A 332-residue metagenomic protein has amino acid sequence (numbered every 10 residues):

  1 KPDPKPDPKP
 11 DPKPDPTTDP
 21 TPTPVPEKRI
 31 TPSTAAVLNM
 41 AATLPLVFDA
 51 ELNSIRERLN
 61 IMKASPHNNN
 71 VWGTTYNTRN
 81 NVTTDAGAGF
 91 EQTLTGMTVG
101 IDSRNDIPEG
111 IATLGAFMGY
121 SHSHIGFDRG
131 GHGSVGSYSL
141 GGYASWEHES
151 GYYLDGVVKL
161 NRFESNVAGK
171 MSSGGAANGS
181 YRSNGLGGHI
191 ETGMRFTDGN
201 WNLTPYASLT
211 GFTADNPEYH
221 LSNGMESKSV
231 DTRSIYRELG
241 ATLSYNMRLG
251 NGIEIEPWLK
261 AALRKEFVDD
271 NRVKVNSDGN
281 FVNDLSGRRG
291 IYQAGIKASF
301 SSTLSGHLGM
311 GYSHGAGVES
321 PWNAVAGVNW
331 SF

Functional and structural regions predicted by a protein language model:
K1-M40: Extracellular/surface-exposed low-complexity segments
P26-A41, R58, S65-F332: Membrane translocator/pore-forming domains, dominated by Gram-negative outer-membrane beta-barrels
A35-A36, F48-I55: Non-globular scaffolding segments
A42, L46: Glycine-rich and polybasic anion-binding loops at the starts of cofactor/ligand-binding domains
